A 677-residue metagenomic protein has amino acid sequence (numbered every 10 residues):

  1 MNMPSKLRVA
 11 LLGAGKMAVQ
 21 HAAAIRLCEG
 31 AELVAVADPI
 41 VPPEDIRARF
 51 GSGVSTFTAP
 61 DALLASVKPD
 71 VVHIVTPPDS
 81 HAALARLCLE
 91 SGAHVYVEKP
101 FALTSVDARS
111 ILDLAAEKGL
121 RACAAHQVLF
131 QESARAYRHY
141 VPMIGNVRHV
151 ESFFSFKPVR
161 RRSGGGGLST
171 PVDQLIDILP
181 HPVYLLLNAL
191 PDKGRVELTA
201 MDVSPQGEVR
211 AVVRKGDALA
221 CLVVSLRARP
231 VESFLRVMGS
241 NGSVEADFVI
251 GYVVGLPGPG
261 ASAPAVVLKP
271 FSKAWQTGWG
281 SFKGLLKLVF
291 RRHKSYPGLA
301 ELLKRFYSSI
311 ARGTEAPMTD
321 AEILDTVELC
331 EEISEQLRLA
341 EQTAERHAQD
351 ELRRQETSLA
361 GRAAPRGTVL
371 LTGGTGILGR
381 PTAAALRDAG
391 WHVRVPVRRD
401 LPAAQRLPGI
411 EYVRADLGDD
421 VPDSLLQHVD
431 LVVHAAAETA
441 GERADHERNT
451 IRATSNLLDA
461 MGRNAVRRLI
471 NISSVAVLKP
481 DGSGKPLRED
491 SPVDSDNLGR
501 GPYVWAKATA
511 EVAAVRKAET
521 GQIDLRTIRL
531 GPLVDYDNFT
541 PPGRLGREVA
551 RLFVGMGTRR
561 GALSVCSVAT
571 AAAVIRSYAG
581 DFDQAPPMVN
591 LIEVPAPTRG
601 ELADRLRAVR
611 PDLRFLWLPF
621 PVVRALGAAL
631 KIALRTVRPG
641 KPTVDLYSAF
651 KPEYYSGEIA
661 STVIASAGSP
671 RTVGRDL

Functional and structural regions predicted by a protein language model:
M1-M3, V71-H73, E301-A363: C-terminal helix-rich "cap/oligomerization" subdomain common to oxidoreductases
A14, G361-A389: N-terminal Rossmann NAD(P)H-binding glycine-rich loop of SDR-like oxidoreductase domains
V67-D70, D79, V413-N456, A460: NAD(P)H-binding glycine-rich loop region in Rossmannoid oxidoreductase-like domains and their noncatalytic homologs
C123-A125, R452, N456-Y503, R526: Conserved Rossmann-fold NAD(P)-dependent oxidoreductase catalytic core, especially the SDR/UDP-sugar
V128-T199, A514, G543-A550: Predominantly a Rossmann-like dinucleotide-binding segment in NAD(P)-dependent oxidoreductases
R162-P230, R236, A321, A569: Rossmann-like dinucleotide-binding domain that binds NAD(P)(H)
D202, A220-E301, D612: NAD(P)-dinucleotide binding in Rossmann-like oxidoreductases
V237, Q355-R366, A572-K641: Mid/C-terminal beta-alpha module of Rossmann-like enzyme folds, strongest in SDR-family dehydrogenases/epimerases
